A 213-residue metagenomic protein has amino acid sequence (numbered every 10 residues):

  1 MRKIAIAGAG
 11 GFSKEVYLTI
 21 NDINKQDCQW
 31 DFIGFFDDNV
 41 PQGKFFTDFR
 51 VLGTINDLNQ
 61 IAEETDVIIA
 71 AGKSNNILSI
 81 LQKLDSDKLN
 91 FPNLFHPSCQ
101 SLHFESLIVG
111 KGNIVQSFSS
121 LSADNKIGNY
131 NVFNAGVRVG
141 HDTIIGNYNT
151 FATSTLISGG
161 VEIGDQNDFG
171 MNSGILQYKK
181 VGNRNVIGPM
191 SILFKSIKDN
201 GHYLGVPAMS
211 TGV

Functional and structural regions predicted by a protein language model:
R2-I20: Glycine-rich adenosine-cofactor-binding loop
R2-I4, F32, E64-I68: Short active-site oxyanion
G11-K14, N75-N76, I192: Short alpha-helical
Y17-T19, S79-K83, K198-D199: Short amphipathic alpha-helical segments
I23-K44: NAD(P)-binding Rossmann-fold cofactor-contacting core
V40-Q100: Phosphate-bearing ligand-interacting subdomains that bind or position ATP/ADP/UDP/GDP/NAD(P) or nucleotide-linked
L94-T211: Structural signal for interior beta-strand "rungs" in well-ordered beta-sheet cores of soluble enzyme domains
